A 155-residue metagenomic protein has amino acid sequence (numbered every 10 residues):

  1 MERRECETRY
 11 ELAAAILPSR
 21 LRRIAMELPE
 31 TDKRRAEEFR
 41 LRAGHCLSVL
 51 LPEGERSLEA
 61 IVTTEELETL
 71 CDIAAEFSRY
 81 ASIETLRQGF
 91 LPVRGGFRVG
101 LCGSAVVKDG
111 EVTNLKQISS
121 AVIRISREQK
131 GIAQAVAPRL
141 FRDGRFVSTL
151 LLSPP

Functional and structural regions predicted by a protein language model:
M1-G95: N-terminal accessory targeting/assembly segments
H45, E53, A105, R127-Q129 (+1 more regions): A broadly conserved detector of short glycine/acidic/proline-rich loop/turn motifs that flank catalytic sites and bind
P52, P92, P138, P154-P155: Proline-rich intrinsically disordered, low-complexity coils
R79-F146: P-loop NTP-binding catalytic core
F146-P155: Glycine-rich phosphate-binding P-loop
